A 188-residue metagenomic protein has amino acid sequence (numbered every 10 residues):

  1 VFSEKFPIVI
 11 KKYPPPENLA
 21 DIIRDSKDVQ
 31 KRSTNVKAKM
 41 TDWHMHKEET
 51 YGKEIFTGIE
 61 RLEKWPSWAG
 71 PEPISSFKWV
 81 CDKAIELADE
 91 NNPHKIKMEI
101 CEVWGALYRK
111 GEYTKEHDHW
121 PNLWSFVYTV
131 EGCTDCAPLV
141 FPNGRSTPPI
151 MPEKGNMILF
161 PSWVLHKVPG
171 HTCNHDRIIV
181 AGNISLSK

Functional and structural regions predicted by a protein language model:
V1-K95: Non-heme Fe(II)/2-oxoglutarate
P15, V164, I184: A broadly conserved detector of short glycine/acidic/proline-rich loop/turn motifs that flank catalytic sites and bind
P93-G170, H175-I179: Catalytic core of non-heme Fe(II) oxygenases with the double-stranded beta-helix
V130-G132, I184-K188: Beta-strand elements of well-folded, non-transmembrane domains
